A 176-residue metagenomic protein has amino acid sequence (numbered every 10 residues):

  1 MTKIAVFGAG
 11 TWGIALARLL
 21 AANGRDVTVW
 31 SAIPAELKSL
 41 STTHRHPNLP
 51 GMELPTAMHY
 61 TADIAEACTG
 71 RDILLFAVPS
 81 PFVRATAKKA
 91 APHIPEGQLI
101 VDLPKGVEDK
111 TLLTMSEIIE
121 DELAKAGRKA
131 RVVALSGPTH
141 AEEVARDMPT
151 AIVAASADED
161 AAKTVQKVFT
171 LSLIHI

Functional and structural regions predicted by a protein language model:
M1-E53, A62: NAD(P)+-binding Rossmann beta1-loop-alpha1 motif at the extreme N-terminus of oxidoreductases
V6, V29, I100-D102, A134 (+1 more regions): Structural beta-sheet core signal
A35, P81-F82, D160: Short alpha-helical
H44-L49, E117-I119, P149-V153: Short, hinge-like loop/turn segments at secondary-structure boundaries
L54, Y60-T69, I73-P149: Rossmann-like NAD(P)(H) cofactor-binding subdomain of soluble oxidoreductases
A145-A162: Short beta-strand and adjoining strand-loop segment in the mid-core of the Rossmann-like NAD(P)-dependent dehydrogenase
V165-F169: Short amphipathic alpha-helices in soluble, non-transmembrane regions that often serve as interface/regulatory elements
I174-I176: Conserved small/polar residues in nucleotide/adenosyl-binding loops
